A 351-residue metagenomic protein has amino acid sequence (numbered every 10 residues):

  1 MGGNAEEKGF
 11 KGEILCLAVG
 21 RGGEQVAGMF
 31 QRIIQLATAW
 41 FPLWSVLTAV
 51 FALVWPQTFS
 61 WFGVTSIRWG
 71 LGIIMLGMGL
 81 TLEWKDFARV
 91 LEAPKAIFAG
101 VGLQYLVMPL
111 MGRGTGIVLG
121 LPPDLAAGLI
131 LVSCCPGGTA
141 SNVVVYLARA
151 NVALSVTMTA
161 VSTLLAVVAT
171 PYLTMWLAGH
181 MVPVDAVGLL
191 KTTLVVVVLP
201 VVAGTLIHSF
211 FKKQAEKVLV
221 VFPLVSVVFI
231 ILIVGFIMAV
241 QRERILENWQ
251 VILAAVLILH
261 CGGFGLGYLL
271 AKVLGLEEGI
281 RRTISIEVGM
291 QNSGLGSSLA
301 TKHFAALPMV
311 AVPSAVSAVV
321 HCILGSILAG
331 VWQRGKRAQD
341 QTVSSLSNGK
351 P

Functional and structural regions predicted by a protein language model:
K8, E13, V19-P351: Alpha-helical transmembrane segments of multi-pass small-molecule/ion transporters
